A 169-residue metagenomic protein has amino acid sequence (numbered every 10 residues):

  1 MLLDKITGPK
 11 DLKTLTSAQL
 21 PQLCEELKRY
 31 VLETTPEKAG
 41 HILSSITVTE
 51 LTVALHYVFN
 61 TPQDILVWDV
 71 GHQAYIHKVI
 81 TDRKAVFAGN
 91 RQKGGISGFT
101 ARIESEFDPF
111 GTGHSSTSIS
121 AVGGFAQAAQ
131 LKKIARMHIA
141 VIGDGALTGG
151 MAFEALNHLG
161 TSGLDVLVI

Functional and structural regions predicted by a protein language model:
M1-T34: Cofactor-/ligand-binding subdomain signature composed of acidic, glycine-rich, tryptophan-containing flexible loops
L2-L3, F99-T100, D165: Generic preference for hydrophobic/aromatic residues in regular secondary structure cores
K13, E37, E106-F107: A short, mixed-charge helix-start or loop-turn motif at secondary-structure junctions
E33-I42: Asp/Glu-centered strand-loop micro-motifs enriched in Gly/Pro and often flanked by an aromatic residue
H41-S162: Cofactor-binding active-site loop characterized by glycine-rich and histidine/acidic residues
T161-I169: Catalytic or ion-translocation cores adjacent to nucleophile or general acid/base/metal-coordination motifs in diverse
